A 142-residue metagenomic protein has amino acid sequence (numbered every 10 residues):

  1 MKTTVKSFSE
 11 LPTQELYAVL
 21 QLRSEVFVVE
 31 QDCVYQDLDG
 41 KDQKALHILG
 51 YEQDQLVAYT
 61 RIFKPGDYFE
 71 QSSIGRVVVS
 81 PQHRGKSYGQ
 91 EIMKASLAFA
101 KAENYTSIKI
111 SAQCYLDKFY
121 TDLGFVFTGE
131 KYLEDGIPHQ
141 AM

Functional and structural regions predicted by a protein language model:
M1-L56: Short amphipathic alpha-helix that is part of the acyltransferase structural core
L38-Q43, G66, L133-E134: A short beta-turn/loop motif at secondary-structure boundaries
L49, Q55-P65, Q71-V78: Conserved beta-strand in the GNAT
K64-I74, R84, E134-H139: A conserved beta-turn-beta hairpin within the catalytic core of GNAT-like acetyltransferases that forms part
H83, S87-A95: Conserved acetyl-CoA pyrophosphate-binding loop and the N-cap/start of the following alpha-helix in GNAT-like
M93, A100-Q113: Conserved GNAT acetyl-CoA-binding A-motif
S111, T121, V126-A141: Conserved catalytic-core motifs of GNAT/GCN5-like acyltransferases
